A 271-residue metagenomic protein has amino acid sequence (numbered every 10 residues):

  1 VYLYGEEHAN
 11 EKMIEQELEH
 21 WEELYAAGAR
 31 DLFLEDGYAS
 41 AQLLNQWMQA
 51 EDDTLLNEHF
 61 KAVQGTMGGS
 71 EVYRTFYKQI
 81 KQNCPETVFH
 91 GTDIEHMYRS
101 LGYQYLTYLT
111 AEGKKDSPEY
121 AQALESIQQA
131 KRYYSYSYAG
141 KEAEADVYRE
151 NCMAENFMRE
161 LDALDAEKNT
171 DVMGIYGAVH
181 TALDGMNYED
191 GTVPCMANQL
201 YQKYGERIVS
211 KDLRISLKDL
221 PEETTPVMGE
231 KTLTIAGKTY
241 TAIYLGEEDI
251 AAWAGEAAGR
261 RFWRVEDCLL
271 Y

Functional and structural regions predicted by a protein language model:
V1-Y271: Compositional signal for N-terminal targeting/processing segments
